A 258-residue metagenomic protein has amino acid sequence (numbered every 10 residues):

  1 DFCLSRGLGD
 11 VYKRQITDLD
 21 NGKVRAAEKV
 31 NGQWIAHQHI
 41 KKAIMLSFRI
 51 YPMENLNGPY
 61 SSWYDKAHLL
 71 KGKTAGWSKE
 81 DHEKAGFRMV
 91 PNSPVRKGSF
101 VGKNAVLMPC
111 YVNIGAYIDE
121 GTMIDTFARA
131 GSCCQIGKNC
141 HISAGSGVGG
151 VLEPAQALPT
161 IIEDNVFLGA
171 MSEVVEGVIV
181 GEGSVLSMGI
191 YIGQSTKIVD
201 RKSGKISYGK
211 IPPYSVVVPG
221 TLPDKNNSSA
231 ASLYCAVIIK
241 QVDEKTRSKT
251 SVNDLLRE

Functional and structural regions predicted by a protein language model:
D1-L8, Y12: Single conserved hydrophobic/aromatic residue that forms the stacking wall/gate of nucleotide- or nucleobase-binding
F2, Q156, S232: Exposed loop/turn and edge beta-strand positions of beta-sandwich/beta-sheet ligand-binding modules
L4, A26, K42, L46 (+8 more regions): Generic structural "secondary-structure junction" signal
V24-Y111: Extended, small-residue-rich solenoid/repeat segments and analogous flexible loops that form exposed scaffolds
E83, F87-K225, I238: Structural signal for interior beta-strand "rungs" in well-ordered beta-sheet cores of soluble enzyme domains
S215-E258: C-terminal functional extensions of proteins
